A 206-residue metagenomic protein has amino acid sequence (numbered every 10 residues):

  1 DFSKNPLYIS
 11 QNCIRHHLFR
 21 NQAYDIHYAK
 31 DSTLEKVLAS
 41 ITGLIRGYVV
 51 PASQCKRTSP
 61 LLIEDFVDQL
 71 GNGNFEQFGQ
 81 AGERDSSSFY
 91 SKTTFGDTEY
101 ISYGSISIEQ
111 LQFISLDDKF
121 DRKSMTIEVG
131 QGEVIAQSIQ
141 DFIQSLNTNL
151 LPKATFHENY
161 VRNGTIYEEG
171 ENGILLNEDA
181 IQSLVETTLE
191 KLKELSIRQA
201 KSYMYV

Functional and structural regions predicted by a protein language model:
D1-V206: RNA-binding basic/glycine-rich loop and surface signature characteristic of RAMP-family CRISPR effectors
